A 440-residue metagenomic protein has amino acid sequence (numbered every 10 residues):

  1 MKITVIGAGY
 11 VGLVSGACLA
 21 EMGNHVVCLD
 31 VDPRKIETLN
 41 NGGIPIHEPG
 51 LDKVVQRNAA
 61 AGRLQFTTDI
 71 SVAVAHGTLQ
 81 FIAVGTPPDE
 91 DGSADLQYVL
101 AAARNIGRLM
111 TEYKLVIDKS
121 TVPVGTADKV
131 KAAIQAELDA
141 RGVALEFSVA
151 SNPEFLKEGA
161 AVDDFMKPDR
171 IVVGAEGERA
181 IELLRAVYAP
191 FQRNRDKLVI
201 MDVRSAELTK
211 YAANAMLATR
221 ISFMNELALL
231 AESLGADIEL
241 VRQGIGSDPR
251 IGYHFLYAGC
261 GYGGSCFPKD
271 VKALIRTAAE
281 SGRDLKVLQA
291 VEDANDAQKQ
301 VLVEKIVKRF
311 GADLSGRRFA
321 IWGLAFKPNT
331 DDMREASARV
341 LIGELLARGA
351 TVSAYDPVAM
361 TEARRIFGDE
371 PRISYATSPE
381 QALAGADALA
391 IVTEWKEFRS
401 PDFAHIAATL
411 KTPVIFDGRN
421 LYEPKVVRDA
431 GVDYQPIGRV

Functional and structural regions predicted by a protein language model:
M1-V440: Structural/interface elements that position substrates and couple domains in central-metabolism enzymes
